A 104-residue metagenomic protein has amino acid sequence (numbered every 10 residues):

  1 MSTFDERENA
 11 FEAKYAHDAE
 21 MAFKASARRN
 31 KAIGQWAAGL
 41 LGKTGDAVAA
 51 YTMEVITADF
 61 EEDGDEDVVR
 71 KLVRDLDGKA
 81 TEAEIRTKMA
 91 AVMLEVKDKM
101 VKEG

Functional and structural regions predicted by a protein language model:
M1-G104: A charge-rich, low-complexity, intrinsically flexible signal that marks solvent-exposed coils, linkers, repeats
